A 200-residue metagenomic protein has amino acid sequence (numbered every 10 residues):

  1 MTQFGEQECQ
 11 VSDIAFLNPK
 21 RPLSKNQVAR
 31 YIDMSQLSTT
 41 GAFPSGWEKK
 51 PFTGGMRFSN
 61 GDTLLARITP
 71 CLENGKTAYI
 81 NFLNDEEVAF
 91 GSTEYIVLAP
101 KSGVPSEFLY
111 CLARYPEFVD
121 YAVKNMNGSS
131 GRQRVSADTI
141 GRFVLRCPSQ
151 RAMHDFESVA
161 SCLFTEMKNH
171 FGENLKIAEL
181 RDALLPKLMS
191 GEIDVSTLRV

Functional and structural regions predicted by a protein language model:
M1-L23, Q150-S196: Non-catalytic DNA-recognition/assembly elements of restriction-modification systems
S12-A66, C71-I80, D85, G91: Sequence-specific dsDNA recognition surfaces
T63-F118, M126-A137: A short beta-sheet element
F118, A137, C147-Q150, H154-E157: S-adenosyl-L-methionine
K124-M126, P186: Surface-exposed molecular-recognition determinants
R199: Polar interaction faces of repeat-based domains
